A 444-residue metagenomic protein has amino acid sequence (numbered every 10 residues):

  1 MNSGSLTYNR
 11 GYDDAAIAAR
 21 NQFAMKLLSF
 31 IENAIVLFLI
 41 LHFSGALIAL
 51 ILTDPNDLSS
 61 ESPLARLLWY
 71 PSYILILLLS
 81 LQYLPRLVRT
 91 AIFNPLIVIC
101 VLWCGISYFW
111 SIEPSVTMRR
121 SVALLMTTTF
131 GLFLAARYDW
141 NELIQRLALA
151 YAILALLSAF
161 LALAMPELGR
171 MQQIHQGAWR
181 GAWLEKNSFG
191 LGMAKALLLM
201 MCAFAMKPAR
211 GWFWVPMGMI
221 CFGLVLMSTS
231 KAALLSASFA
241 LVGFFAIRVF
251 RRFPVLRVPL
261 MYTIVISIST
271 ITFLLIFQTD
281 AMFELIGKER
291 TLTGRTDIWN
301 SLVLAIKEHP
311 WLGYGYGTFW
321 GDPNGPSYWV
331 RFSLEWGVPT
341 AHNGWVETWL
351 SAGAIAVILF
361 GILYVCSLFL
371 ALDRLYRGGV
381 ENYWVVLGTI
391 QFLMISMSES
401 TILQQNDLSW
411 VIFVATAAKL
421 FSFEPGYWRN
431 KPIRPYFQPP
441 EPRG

Functional and structural regions predicted by a protein language model:
M1-G105, D139-Q145, L149, F204-P208 (+2 more regions): Transmembrane signal-anchor hairpin modules in multi-pass inner-membrane enzymes, especially those that act on
S3, F160-P166, M227, F245-R290 (+2 more regions): A membrane-periplasm/extracellular boundary helix in multi-pass inner-membrane enzymes that assemble envelope glycans
Y73, V101-I106, Q145-I174, W183-V249 (+2 more regions): Alpha-helical transmembrane segments of multi-pass inner-membrane proteins
I74-L87, I99, W103-A159, A196-C202 (+2 more regions): Transmembrane alpha-helical segments and their membrane-water interfaces
A136, F213, A246-V249, F253 (+2 more regions): Hydrophobic transmembrane alpha-helices and their immediate junctions
F222-L224, T229-A233, S333-A371, M394: A conserved mid-to-late transmembrane alpha helix and its immediate loop/hinge that forms the functional core
E284-N300, L304, E308, L312-A352 (+1 more regions): Long extracytoplasmic/lumenal interhelical loops at the membrane interface of multi-pass membrane proteins
V386-I395, S400-G444: Transmembrane alpha-helices of multi-pass inner-membrane enzymes
